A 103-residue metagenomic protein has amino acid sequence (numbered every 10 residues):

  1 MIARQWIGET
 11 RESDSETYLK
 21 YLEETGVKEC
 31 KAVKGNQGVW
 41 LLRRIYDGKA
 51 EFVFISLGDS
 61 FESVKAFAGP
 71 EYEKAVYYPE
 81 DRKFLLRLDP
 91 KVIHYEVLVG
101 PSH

Functional and structural regions predicted by a protein language model:
I2, W40-A50, Y77-H103: Glycine-rich beta-strand-turn "strand-cap" elements at beta-sheet edges
I2-G8: Active-site-flanking beta-strand signature of metal-NTP-handling nucleotidyl enzymes and homologous cyclase-like
Q5, T17, V53: Amphipathic alpha-helical recognition patches that constitute DNA-binding helices
E9, L42, I55-L57: Short hydrophobic/aromatic beta-strand micro-patches that form the beta-sheet surface supporting nucleotide- or nucleic
E9-L22: Short, surface-exposed ligand-recognition loops at beta-strand->loop->(often short) alpha-helix junctions that present
E12, D59-S60, E96-V99: Non-catalytic surface loops within mature trypsin-like serine protease
E24-N36, L57-I93: An amphipathic, aromatic/His-enriched active-site/gating alpha helix that lines ligand/cofactor pockets
V27-V53: Short, glycine- and small/hydrophobic-rich beta-strand elements in well-ordered beta-sheets
